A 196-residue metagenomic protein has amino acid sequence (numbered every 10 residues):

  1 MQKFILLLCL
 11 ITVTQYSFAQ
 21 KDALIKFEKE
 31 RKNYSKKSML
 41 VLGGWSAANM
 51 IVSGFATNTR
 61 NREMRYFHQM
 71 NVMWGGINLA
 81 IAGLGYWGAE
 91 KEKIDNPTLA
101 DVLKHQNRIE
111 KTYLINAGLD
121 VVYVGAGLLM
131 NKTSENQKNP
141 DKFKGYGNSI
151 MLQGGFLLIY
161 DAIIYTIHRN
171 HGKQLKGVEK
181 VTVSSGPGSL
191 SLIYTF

Functional and structural regions predicted by a protein language model:
F4-L6, L10, Y16-V41, W87 (+3 more regions): Replace "edges of transmembrane helices
L42-S46, N71, I150: Aromatic- and histidine-enriched alpha-helix N-cap/loop-to-helix transition segments that scaffold the rims
G43-S53, L119-L128: Canonical alpha-helical transmembrane segments of integral membrane proteins
W45-F67: Long, highly hydrophobic alpha-helical transmembrane signal-anchor segments
V52-A56, I77-K91: Canonical alpha-helical transmembrane segments
R62-N78: Loop-to-helix transition at the N-terminal end of transmembrane alpha-helices
